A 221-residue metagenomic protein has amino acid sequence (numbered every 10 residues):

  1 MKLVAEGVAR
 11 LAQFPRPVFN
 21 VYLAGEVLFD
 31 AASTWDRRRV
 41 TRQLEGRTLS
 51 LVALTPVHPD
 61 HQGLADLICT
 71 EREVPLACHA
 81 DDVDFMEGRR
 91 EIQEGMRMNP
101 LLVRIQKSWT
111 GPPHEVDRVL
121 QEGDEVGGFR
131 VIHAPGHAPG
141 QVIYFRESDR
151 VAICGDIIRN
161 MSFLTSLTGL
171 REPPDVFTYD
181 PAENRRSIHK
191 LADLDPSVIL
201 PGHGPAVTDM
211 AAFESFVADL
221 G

Functional and structural regions predicted by a protein language model:
M1-L44, I143-N160: Conserved beta-strand hairpin/beta-sheet module of binuclear metal-dependent hydrolase folds, prominently
E6-A12, F29-A32, V52-T55, F129-H133 (+1 more regions): Short, flexible loop segments at the rims of nucleotide/cofactor-binding pockets, characterized by
V27-F29, A53, L76, V151-I153 (+1 more regions): Residue-level marker for buried hydrophobic side chains located in beta-strands that build the well-ordered beta-sheet
T41-Q121: Active-site HxH/HxHxD metal-binding segment of metal-dependent hydrolases
L44-R47, D124-G127, E147, D193-L194: Glycine-rich phosphate-binding loop signature in dinucleotide/nucleotide-binding domains
T110-A138: Internal catalytic-core helix/loop-beta-alpha segment that presents or stabilizes conserved functional determinants
R130-H133, P139-A211: Metallo-beta-lactamase
T208-G221: Binuclear metal-ion centers of metallo-dependent hydrolases, dominated by the metallo-beta-lactamase
